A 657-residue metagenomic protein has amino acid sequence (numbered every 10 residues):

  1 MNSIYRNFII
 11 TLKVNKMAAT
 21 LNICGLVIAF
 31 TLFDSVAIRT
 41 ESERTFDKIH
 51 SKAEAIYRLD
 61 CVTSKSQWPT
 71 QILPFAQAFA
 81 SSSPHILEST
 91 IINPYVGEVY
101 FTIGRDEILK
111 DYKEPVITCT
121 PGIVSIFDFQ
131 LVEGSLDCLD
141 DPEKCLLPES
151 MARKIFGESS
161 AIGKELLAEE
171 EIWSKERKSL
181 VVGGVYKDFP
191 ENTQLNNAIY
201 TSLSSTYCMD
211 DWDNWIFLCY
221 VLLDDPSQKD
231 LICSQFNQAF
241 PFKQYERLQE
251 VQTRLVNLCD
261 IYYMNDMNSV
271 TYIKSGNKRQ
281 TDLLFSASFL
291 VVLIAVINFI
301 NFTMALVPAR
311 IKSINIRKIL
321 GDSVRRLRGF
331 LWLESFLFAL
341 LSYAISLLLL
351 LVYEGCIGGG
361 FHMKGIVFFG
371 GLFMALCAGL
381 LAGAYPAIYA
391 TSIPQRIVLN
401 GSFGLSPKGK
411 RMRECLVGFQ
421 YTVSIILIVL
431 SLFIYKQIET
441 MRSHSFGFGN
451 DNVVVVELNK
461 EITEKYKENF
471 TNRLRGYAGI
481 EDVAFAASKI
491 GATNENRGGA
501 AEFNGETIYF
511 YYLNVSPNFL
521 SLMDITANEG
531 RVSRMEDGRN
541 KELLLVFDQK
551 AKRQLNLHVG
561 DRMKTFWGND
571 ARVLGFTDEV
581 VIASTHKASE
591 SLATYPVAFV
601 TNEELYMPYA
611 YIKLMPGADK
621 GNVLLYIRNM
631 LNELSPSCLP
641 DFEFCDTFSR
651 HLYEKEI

Functional and structural regions predicted by a protein language model:
M1-Y5, I9-I10, V14, H50 (+5 more regions): Membrane-helix entry/capping segments
Y5-L21, G25, I297-F338, S392-F403: Intracellular coupling helices
T11-E43, E54, R413-Q437, F448: Short, strongly hydrophobic transmembrane alpha-helices
L12-N15, N22, E43, L59 (+23 more regions): Generic structural signal for small/hydrophobic residues in well-ordered secondary structure, especially within
T31, S35-V36, R254, S335-Q395 (+3 more regions): Small-residue-rich transmembrane alpha-helices
F33-Y100, K110, C138, C208 (+6 more regions): Membrane-proximal extracellular/periplasmic loop immediately following the first transmembrane helix
R39-A53, N197-T206, E246-L248, M267-Y272 (+4 more regions): Short juxtamembrane loops and helix-capping segments at transmembrane helix boundaries of multi-pass membrane proteins
C119-V132, C145-G276, N472-Y653: Mid-to-C-terminal secondary-structure elements that act as membrane-proximal/extracytoplasmic interface segments
